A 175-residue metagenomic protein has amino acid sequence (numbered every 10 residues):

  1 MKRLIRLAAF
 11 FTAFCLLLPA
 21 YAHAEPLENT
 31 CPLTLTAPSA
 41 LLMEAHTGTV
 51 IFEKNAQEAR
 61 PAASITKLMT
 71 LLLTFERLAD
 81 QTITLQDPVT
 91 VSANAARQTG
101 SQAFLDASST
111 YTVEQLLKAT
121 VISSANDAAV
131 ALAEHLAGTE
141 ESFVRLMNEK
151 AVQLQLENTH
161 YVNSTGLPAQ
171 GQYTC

Functional and structural regions predicted by a protein language model:
M1-A8: Bacterial N-terminal signal peptides that target proteins for export
T12, L16-L17: Hydrophobic core
A22-C175: Active-site-adjacent loops and short helices of periplasmic peptidoglycan-processing enzymes
